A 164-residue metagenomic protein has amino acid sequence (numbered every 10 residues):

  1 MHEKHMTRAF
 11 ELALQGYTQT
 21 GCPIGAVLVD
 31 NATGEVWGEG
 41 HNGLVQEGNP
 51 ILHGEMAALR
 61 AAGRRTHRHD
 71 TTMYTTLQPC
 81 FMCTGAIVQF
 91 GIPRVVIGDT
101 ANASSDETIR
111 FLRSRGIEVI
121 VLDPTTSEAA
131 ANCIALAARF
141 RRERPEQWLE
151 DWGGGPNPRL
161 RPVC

Functional and structural regions predicted by a protein language model:
M1-G21: Short, basic/aromatic recognition patches
A9, G25, A58: Conserved hydrophobic/aromatic pocket- or pore-lining residues that grip, position, or stack substrates in active sites
F10, L14, A32, A131-C164: Secretory/periplasmic and organellar redox-cofactor proteins
C22, E35, N49: Flexible, active-site-adjacent loop/turn segments at secondary-structure boundaries
C22-I24, D70-T71: Residue-level recognition of the N-termini of beta-strands and the immediately preceding loop/turn
I24-G34: Short beta-strand scaffold segments in enzyme catalytic cores
G38-A135: Zn2+-dependent cytidine deaminase-like catalytic core
